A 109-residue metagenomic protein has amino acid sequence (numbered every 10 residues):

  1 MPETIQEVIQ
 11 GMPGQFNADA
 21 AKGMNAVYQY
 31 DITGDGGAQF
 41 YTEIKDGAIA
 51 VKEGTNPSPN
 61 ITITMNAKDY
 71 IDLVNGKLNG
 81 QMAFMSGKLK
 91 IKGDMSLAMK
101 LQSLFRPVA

Functional and structural regions predicted by a protein language model:
M1-A109: Feature captures hydrophobic
